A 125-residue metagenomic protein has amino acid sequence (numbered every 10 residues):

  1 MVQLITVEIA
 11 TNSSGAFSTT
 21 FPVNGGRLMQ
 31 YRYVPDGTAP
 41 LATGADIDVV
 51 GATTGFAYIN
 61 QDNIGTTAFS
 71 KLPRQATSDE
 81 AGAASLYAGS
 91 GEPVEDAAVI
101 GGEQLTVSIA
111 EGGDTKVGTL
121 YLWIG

Functional and structural regions predicted by a protein language model:
M1-G125: Surface-exposed, low-hydrophobicity beta-strand/loop segments enriched in small/polar/acidic residues
